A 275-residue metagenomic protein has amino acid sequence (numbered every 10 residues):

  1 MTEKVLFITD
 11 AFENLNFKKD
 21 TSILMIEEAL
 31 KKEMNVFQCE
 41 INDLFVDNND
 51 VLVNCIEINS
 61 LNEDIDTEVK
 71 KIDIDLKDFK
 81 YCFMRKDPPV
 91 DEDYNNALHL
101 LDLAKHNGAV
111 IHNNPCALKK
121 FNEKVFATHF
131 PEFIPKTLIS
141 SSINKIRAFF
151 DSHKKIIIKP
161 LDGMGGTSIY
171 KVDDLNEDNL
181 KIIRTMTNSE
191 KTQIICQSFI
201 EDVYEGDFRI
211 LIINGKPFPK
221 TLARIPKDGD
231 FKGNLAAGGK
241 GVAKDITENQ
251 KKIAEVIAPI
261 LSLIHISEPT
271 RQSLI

Functional and structural regions predicted by a protein language model:
T2-L6: Extreme N-terminal starter segment of soluble prokaryotic enzymes
F12, D87-P89, C116-K120, S141-I146 (+3 more regions): Short acidic/polar capping segments at secondary-structure boundaries
E13-I139: Conserved N-proximal alpha/beta basic substrate-recognition cap immediately N-terminal to, or forming the N-lobe
P115-K119, R224-P226, R271: Short glycine-enriched loops at secondary-structure junctions
K124-V125, I134-I139, I156-I182: Glycine-rich phosphate-binding loop of ATP-grasp-fold ATP-dependent ligases
N144, D151-K154, T167-I253, I257: Phosphate-binding site of ATP-dependent enzymes
I264-I275: Single conserved hydrophobic/aromatic residue that forms the stacking wall/gate of nucleotide- or nucleobase-binding
